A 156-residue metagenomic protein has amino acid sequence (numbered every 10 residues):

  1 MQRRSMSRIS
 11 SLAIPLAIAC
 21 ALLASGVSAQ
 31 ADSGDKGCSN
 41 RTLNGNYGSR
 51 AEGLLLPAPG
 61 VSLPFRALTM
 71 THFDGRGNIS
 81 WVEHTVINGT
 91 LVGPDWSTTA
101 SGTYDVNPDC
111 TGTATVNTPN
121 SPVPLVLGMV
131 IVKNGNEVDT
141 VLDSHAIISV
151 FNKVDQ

Functional and structural regions predicted by a protein language model:
M1-S10: N-terminal secretory signal peptides that target proteins for export/translocation
A13-A24: Bacterial N-terminal signal peptides
S28-Q156: Mature soluble binding/inhibitory domains
